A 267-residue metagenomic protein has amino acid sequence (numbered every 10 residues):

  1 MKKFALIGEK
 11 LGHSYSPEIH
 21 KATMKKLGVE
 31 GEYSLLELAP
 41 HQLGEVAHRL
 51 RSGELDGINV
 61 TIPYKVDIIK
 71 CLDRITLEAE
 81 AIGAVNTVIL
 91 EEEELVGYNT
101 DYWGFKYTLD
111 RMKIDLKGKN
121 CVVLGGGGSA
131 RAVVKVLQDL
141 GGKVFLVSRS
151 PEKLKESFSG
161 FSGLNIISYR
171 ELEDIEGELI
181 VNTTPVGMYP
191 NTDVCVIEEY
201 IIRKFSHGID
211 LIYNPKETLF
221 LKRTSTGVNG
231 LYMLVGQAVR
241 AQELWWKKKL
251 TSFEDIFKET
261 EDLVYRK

Functional and structural regions predicted by a protein language model:
M1-M112, R223: Phosphate/diphosphate ligand-binding glycine-rich loop within oxidoreductases
G8, G97-N99, L109, G118-Q138 (+1 more regions): Glycine-rich adenosine-cofactor-binding loop
K10, S150-P151, N214: Residues in the short beta-alpha loop(s) of Rossmann-like NAD(P)-binding domains
V60-D67, G128-S129, P185-M188, N214: Short glycine-rich anion-binding loops that position phosphate/pyrophosphate groups of nucleotides and phosphorylated
I114-K119, K204: Short helix-loop-beta connector
L140-G160: NAD(P)-binding Rossmann-fold cofactor-contacting core
F161-L234: Rossmann-like adenosine-cofactor binding region
L211-K267: Adenosine-phosphate binding glycine-rich loop
